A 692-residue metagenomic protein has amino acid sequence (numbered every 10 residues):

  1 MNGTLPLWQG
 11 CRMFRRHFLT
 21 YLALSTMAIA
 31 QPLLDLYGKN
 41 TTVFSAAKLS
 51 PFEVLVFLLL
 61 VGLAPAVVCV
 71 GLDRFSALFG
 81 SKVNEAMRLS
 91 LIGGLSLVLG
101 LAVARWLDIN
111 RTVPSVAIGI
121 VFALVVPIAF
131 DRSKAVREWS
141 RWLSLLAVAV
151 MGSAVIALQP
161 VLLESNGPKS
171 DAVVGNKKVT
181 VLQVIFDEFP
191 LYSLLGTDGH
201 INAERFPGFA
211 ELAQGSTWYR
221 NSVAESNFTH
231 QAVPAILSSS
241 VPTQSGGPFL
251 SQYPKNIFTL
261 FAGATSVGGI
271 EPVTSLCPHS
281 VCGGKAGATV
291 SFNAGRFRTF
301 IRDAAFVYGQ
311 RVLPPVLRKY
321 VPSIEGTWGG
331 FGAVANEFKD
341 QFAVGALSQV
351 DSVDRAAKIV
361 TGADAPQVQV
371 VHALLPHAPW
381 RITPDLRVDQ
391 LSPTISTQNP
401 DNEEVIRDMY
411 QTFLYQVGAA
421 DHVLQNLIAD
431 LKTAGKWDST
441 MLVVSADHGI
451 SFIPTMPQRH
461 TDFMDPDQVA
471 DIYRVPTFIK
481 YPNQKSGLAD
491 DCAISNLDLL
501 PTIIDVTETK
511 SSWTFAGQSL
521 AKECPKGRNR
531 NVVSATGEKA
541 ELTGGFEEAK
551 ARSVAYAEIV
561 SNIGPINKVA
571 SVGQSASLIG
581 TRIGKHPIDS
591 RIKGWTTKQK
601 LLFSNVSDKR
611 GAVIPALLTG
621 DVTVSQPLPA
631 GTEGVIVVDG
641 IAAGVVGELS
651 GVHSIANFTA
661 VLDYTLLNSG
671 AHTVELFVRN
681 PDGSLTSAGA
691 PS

Functional and structural regions predicted by a protein language model:
G3-S692: Catalytic domains that recognize anionic headgroups
